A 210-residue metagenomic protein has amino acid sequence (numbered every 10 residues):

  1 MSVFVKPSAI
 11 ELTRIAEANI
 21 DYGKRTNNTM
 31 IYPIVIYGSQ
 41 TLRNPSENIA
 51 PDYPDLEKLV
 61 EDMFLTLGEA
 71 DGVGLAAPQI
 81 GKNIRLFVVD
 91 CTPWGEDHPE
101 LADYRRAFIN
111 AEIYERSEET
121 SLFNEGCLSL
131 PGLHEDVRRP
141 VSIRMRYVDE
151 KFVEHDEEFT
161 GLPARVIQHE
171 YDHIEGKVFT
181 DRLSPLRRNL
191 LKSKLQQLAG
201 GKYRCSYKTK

Functional and structural regions predicted by a protein language model:
F4-Q168, H173-K210: Active-site rim/adjacent substrate-binding subdomains
